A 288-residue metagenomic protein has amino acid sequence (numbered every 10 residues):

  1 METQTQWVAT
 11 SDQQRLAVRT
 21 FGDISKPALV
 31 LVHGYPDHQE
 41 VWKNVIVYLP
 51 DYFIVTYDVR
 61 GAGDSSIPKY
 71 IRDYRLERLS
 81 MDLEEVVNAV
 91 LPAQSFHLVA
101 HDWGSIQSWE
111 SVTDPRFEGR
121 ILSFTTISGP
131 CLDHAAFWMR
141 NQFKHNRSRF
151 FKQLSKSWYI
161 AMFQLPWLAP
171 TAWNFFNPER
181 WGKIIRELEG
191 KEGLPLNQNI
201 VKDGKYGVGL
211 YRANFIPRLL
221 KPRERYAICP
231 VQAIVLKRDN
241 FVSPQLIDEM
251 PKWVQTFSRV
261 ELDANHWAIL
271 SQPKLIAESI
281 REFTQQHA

Functional and structural regions predicted by a protein language model:
M1-W7: An N-terminal hydrophobic leader/cap segment in hydrolases
E2, Q14, E40-V41, V55 (+3 more regions): Flexible "cap/lid" subdomain of the alpha/beta-hydrolase fold that forms the substrate-access gate
D12-T20: A short loop-to-beta-strand scaffold at the N-terminal edge of the catalytic core in hydrolase folds
T20-S66: Conserved HGGG/HGGXW glycine-rich cap/lid loop of the alpha/beta-hydrolase fold
D23-I24, A89-Q94, H287: Glycine-rich phosphate-binding loop signature in dinucleotide/nucleotide-binding domains
V30-G34, H101, V235: The conserved beta1-alpha1 loop
V86, S279-H287: C-terminal alpha-helix
A264-A277: Catalytic histidine-centered segment of alpha/beta-hydrolase-like enzymes
